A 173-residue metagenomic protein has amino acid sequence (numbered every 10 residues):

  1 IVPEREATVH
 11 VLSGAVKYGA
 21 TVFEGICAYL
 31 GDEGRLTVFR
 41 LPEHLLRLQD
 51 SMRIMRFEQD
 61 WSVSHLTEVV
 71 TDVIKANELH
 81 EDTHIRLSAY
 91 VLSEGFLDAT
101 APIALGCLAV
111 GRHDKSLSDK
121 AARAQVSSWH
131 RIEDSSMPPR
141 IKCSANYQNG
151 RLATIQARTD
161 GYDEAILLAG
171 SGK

Functional and structural regions predicted by a protein language model:
I1-W61, H65-D72, A76, F96-K173: Helix-start/capping segments and mature chain N-termini
D82-A89: ATP-grasp fold ATP-binding core
Y90-G95: Short, internal active-site loops enriched in acidic
